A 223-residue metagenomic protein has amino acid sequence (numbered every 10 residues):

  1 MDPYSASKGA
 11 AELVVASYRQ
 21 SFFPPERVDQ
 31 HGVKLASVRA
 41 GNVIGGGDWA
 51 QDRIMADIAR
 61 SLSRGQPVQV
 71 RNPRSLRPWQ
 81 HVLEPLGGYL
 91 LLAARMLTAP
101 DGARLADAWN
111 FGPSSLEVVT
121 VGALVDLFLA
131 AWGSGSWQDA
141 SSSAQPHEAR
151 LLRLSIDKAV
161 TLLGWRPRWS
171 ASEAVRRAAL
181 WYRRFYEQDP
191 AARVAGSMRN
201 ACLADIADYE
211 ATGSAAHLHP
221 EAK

Functional and structural regions predicted by a protein language model:
D2, W49, R53, R77-E84 (+4 more regions): Residue-level signal for the nucleotide or nucleotide-sugar donor/cofactor binding architecture
S7-A10: Active-site helix of classical SDR
E12-P100, L124-A131: NAD(P)-dependent short-chain dehydrogenase/reductase
R64, G88, R95-P146, S155-I156 (+1 more regions): Mid/C-terminal beta-alpha module of Rossmann-like enzyme folds, strongest in SDR-family dehydrogenases/epimerases
V82, Y89, D107-A108, A144-R166 (+1 more regions): Conserved C-terminal active-site "lid" loop/helix of NAD(P)H-dependent oxidoreductases that clamps the redox cofactor
A171-K223: Amphipathic terminal alpha-helices
